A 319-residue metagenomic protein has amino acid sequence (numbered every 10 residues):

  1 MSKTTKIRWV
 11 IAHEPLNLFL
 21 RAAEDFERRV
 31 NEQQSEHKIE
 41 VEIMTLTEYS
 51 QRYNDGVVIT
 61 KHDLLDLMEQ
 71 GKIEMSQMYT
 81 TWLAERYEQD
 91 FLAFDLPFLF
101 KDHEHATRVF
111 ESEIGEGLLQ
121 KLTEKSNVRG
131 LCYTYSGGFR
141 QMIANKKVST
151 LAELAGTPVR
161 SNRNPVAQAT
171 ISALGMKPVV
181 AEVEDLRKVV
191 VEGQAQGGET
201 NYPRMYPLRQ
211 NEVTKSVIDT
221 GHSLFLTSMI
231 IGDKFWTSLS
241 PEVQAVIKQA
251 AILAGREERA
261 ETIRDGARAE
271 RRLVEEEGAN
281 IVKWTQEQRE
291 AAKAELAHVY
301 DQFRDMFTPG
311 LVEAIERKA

Functional and structural regions predicted by a protein language model:
M1-H103, E124, R129-A319: N-terminal secretory/targeting leader peptides
L99-L122: A gly/proline- and charged-residue-enriched helix-loop-helix capping module
